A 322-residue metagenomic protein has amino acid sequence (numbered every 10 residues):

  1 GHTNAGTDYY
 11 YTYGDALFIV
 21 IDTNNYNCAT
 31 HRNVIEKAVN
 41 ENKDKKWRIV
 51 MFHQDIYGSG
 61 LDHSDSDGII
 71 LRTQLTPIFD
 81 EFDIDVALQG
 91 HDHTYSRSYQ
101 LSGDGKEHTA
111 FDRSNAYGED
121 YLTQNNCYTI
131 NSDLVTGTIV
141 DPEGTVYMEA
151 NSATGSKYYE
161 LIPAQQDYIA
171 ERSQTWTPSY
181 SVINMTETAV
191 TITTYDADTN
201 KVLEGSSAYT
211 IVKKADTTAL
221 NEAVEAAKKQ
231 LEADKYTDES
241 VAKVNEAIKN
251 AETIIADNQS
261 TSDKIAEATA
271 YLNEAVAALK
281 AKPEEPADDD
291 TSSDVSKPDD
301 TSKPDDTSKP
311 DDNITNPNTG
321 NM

Functional and structural regions predicted by a protein language model:
A5-T7, D15-L17, C28-T30, N42-T191: Long, structured stretches of catalytic cores involved in phosphate-ester chemistry, encompassing
Y11: Conserved, charged catalytic cores of large soluble enzymes
D22, N151, D196: Residues at the C-termini of beta-strands that transition into short coil/loop
N25-T30, S66-T73, D238, A242-N245 (+1 more regions): Soluble non-cytosolic domains of exported or imported proteins
A29-N40, E252: Amphipathic, non-transmembrane alpha-helical secondary structure
Q54, E187-T188, T193-A215, V276-P283: A recurrent domain-boundary module in secreted/ectodomain proteins
K214-T319: Beta-rich interaction/scaffold domains
